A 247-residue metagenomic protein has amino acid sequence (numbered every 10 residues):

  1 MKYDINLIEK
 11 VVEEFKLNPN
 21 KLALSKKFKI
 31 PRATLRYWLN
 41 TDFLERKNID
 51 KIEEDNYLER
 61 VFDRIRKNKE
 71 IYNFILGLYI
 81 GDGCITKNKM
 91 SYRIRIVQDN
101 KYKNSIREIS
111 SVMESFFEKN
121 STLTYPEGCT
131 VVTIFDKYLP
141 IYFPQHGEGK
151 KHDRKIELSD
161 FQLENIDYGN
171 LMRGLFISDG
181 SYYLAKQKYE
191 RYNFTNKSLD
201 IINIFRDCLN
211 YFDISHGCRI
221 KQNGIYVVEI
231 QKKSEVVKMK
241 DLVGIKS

Functional and structural regions predicted by a protein language model:
M1-S247: Internal intein/HINT superfamily modules and their associated LAGLIDADG
